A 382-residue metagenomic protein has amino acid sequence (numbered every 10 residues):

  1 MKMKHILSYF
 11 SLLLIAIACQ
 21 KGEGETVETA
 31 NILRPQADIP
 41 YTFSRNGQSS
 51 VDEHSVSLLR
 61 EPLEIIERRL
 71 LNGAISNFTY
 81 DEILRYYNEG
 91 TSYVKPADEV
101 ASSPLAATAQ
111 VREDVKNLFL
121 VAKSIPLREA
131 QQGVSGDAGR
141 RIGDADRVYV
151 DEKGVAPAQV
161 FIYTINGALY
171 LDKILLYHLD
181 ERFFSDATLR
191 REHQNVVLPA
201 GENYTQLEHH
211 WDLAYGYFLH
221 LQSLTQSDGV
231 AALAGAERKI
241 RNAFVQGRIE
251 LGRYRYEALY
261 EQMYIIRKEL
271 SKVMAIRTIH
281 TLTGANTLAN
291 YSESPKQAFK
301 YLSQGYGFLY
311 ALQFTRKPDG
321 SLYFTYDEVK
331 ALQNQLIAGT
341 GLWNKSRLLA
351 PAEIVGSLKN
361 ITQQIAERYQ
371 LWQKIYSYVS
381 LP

Functional and structural regions predicted by a protein language model:
K4-L12: Sec-dependent signal peptide recognition, specifically the positively charged N-region followed immediately by
I15-A18: C-terminal motif of bacterial Sec signal peptides marking the signal peptidase cleavage site
G24-P382: Mature extracytoplasmic or organellar-lumen-exposed domains after removal of signal/transit peptides
